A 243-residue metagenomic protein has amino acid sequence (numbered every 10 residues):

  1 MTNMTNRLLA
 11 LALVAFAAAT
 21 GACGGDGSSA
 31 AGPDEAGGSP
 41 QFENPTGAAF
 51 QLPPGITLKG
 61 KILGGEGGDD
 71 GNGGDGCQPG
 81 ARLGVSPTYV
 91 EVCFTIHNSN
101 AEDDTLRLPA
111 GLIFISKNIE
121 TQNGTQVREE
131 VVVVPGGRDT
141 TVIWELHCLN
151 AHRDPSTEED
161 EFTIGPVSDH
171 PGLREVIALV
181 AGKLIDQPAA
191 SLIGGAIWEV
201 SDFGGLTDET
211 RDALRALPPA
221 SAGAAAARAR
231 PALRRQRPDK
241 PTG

Functional and structural regions predicted by a protein language model:
M1-A10: Bacterial N-terminal signal peptides that target proteins for export
A19-A22: C-terminal motif of bacterial Sec signal peptides marking the signal peptidase cleavage site
G24-G27: Bacterial signal peptide processing site
A30-V85: Low-complexity, acidic Ser/Thr/Pro/Gly-rich terminal tails and inter-domain linkers that flank the onset of structured
G84, F94-L108: Asparagine-centered strand-capping/turn motif at beta-strand->loop junctions
P87-F94, L192: Short, solvent-exposed loop/turn segments enriched in Ser/Thr/Gly
D103-T121: Short acidic, flexible loop segments centered on an aromatic residue
I115-I164: Intrinsically disordered, low-complexity Pro/Gly/Ser/Thr-rich segments with frequent PxxP/GP/PP motifs and embedded
